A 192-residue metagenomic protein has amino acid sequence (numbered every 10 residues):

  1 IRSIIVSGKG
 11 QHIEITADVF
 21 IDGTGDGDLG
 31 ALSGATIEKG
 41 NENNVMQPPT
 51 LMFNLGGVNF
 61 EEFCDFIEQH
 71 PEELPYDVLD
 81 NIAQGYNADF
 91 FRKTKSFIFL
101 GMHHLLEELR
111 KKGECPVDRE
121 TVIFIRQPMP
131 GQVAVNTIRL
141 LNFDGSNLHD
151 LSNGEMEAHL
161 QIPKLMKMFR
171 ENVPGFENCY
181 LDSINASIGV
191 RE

Functional and structural regions predicted by a protein language model:
I1-R2: A conserved short coil-to-beta-strand element within the FAD-binding core of flavoproteins
S7-V19, G23-T24: Core beta-strand elements of the Rossmann-like FAD/NAD(P) dinucleotide-binding domain in flavoenzyme oxidoreductases
Q11, A31-M46: Glycine-rich beta-alpha-beta "Rossmann" dinucleotide-binding loop(s) and their flanking helix/strand
T24-G25, M46: FAD-binding core of FAD-dependent oxidoreductases, characterized by glycine-rich FAD pyrophosphate-binding loops
G40-E192: Mobile, glycine/GP-rich and aromatic-enriched active-site lid/loop segments adjacent to catalytic centers
